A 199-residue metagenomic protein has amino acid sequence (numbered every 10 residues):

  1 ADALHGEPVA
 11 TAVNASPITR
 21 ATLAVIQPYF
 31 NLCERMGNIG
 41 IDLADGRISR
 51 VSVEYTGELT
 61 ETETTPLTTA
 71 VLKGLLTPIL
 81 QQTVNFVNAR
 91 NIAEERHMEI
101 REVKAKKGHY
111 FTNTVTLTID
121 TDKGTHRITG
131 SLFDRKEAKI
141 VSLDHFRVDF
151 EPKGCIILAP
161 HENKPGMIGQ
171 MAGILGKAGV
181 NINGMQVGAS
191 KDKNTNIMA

Functional and structural regions predicted by a protein language model:
A1-A10: Internal hydrophobic alpha-helix adjacent to the cofactor/substrate pocket in enzyme cavities
V13-N14: Amphipathic alpha-helical segments at domain termini/boundaries
P17-T19, L23-A199: A conserved regulatory-domain signal marking ACT and ACT-like small-molecule sensing domains and adjacent regulatory
